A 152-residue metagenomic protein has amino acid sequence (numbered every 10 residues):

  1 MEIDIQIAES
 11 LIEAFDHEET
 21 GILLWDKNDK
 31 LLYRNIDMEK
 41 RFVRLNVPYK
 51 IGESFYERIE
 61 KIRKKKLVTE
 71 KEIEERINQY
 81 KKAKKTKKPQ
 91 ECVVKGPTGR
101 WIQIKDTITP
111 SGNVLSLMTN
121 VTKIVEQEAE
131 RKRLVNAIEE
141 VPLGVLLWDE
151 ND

Functional and structural regions predicted by a protein language model:
M1-E2, T109-V135: Sensory coupling linkers of modular signal transduction proteins
I3, I7-E9, D16-H17, Y33 (+7 more regions): A generic structural signal for ordered alpha-helices
D4-D29, K40, A129-D152: PAS/LOV and related PAS-like sensory modules
H17, K50, T109-P110, E140: A generic fold-level signal
T20-K85, L146-D149: PAS-family sensory domains
P48-K50, E57-I59, L117-V121, E128-E130 (+1 more regions): Glycine-rich loops and low-complexity Gly/Arg-rich segments that provide flexible linkers or classic glycine-based
K64-T119: PAS-family sensory/regulatory modules and their coupling/dimerization elements
